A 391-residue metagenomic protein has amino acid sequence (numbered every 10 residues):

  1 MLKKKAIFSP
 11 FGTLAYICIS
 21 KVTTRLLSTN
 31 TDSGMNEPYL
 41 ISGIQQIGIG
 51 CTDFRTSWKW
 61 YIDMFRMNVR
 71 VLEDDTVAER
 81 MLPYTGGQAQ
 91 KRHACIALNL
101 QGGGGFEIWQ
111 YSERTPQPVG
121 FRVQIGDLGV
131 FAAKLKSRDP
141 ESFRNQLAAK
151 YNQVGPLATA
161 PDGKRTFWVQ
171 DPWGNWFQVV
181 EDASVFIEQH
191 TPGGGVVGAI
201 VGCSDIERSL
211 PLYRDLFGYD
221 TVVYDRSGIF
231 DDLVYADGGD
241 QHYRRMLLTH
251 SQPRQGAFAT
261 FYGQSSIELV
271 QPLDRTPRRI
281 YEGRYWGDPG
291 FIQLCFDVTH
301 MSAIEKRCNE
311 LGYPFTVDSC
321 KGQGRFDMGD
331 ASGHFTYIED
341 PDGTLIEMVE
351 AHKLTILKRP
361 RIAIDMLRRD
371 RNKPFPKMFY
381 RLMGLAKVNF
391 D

Functional and structural regions predicted by a protein language model:
K3-F8: Polybasic, lysine-rich low-complexity intrinsically disordered segments
R25-S28: N-terminal mitochondrial targeting presequences
Y39, G50-G103, T159, G202-Q264 (+2 more regions): Core segments of cupin and vicinal oxygen chelate
S42-T52, Q90-E113, Q117-Q146, R165-Q170 (+5 more regions): Vicinal oxygen chelate
D74-Q90, E113-F131, K150, V154-R165 (+6 more regions): A cross-kingdom feature marking solvent-exposed beta-strand/loop segments within repeated, beta-rich binding/scaffold
G129, V196-I206, I364-V388: Short, solvent-exposed cationic patches
V179-V185, M348-T355: Short beta->alpha transition motifs characteristic of CBS
